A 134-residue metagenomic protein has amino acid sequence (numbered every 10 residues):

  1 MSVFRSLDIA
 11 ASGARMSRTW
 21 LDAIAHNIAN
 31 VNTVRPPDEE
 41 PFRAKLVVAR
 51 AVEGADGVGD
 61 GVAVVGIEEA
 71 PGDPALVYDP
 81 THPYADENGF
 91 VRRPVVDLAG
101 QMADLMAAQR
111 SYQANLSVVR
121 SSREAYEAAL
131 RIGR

Functional and structural regions predicted by a protein language model:
M1-R134: Amphipathic alpha-helical polymerization modules
